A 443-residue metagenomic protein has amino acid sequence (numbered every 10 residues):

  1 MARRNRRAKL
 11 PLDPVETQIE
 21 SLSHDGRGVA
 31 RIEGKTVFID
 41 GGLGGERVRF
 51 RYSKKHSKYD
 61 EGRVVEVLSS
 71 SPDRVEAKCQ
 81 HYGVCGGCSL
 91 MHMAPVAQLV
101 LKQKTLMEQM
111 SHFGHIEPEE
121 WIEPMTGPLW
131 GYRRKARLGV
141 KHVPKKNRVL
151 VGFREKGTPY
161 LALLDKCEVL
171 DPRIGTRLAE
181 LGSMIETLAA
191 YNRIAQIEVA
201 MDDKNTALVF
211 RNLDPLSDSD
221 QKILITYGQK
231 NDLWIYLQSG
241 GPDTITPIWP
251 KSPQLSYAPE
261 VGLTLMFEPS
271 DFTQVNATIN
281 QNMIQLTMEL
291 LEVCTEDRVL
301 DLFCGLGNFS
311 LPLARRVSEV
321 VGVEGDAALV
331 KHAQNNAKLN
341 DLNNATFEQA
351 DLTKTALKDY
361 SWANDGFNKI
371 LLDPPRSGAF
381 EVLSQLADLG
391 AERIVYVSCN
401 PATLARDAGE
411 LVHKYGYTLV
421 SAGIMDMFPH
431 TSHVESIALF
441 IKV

Functional and structural regions predicted by a protein language model:
M1-A77, H81, K354: Terminal RNA-binding accessory module
A2-E16, S21-H24, T187, P215-V443: Rossmann-like S-adenosyl-L-methionine
G28-E33, G152-E155, A333: Short, acidic/hydrophobic/Gly-rich beta-strand patch recurrent on exposed beta strands that often constitutes part
R49-R51, R137, L300: Hydrophobic beta-strand signal
V65-A77, G83-I194: Extended interfacial segments that mediate partner engagement and assembly in macromolecular machines
I122-L129, Q196-V199, G240-I245, G423-M427: Short, solvent-exposed loop/turn elements at beta->coil junctions and helix N-caps that rim active or binding pockets
P159-D165, T206-V209, M266-F267: Short small-residue beta-strand/loop micro-motif enriched in glycine and branched aliphatics
